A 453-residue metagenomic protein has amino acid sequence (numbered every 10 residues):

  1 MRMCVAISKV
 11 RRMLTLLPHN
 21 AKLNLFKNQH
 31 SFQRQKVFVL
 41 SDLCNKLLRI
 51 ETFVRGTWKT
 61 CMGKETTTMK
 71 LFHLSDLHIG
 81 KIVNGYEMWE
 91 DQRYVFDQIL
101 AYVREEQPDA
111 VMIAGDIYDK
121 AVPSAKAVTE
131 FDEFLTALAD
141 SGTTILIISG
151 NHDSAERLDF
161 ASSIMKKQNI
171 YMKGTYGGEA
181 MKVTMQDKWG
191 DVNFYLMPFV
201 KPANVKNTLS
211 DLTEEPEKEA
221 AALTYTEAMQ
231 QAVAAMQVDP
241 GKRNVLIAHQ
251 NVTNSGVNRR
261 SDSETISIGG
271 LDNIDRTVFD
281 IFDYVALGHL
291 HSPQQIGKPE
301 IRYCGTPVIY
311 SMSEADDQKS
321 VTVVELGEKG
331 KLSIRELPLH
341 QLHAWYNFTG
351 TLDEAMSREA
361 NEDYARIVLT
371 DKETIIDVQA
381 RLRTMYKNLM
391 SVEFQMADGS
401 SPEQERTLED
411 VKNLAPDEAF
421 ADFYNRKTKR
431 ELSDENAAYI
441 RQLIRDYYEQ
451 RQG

Functional and structural regions predicted by a protein language model:
V5, N20-A21, S31, V39 (+1 more regions): Short hydrophobic alpha-helical segments enriched in small aliphatic residues
N45, T52, G63-T136, D140 (+2 more regions): N-terminal active-site segment of His-dependent metallophosphoesterases
F53, E105, A110, L326-G453: Accessory, non-catalytic peripheral segments of nucleic-acid enzymes
L74-S75, V111-G115, I145-N151, Y171-Y176 (+3 more regions): Active-site neighborhood of phospho(di)ester-bond hydrolases with catalytic His/Asp-centered motifs
D76-G80, P108-K126, G142-E156, V252-G270: Active-site neighborhood of divalent metal-dependent phosphoester/pyrophosphate hydrolases
N84, G115-F134, S149-Q168, G174 (+1 more regions): Metal-dependent catalytic neighborhoods of phosphoester/phosphodiester hydrolases
F160-I164, Q168-S267: Conserved catalytic scaffold of divalent metal-dependent phosphoesterases
V252-L332: Conserved beta-sheet core of the metallophosphoesterase superfamily
